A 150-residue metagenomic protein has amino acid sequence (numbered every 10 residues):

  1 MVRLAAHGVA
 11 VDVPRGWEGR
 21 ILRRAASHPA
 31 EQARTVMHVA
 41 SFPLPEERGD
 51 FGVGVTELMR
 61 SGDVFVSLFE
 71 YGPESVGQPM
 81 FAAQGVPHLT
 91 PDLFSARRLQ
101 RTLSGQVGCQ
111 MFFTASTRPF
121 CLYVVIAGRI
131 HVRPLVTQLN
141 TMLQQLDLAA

Functional and structural regions predicted by a protein language model:
M1-M80: Secretory pathway targeting signatures of secreted, lumenal, and periplasmic proteins
W17, M142-L143: A short alpha-helix/helix-coil micro-patch that ends at or immediately precedes a cysteine
P29-Q32, R133, T137, T141 (+1 more regions): Non-catalytic cap/lid and distal C-terminal segments of serine-dependent acyl enzymes
V55-P134, N140: Signature of long, low-cysteine stretches enriched in small and polar/charged residues
